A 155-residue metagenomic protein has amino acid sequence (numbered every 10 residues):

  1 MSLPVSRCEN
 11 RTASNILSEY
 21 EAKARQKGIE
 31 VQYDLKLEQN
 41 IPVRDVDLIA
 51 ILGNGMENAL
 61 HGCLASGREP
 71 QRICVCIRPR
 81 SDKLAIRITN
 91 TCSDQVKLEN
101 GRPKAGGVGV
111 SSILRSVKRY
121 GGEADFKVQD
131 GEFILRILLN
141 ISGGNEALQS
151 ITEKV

Functional and structural regions predicted by a protein language model:
V5-E9, Q32-L52: Conserved short strand/loop->alpha-helix "switch" segment adjacent to the catalytic nucleotide/phosphoryl-transfer site
E9-K27: Short beta-to-alpha transition helix within the HATPase_c
E30, L84, E123-D125: Residue-level detector of anion-binding/catalytic polar loops
Y33-Q39, P79, N90-C92, V128: Heptad-repeat coiled-coil segments of the DHp/HisKA dimerization-phosphoacceptor module
D45-R68, R115-S116: Conserved ATP-binding N-box helix of the HATPase_c
A65, D82-S111, E146-V155: Glycine-rich/acidic phosphate-handling loop/turn and adjacent ATP-lid/helix of nucleotide-binding kinase/ATPase domains
P70-D82: Short beta-strand/loop element within the Bergerat-fold HATPase_c
R115-V155: Flexible, glycine-/charge-rich segments associated with ATP-binding catalytic modules
